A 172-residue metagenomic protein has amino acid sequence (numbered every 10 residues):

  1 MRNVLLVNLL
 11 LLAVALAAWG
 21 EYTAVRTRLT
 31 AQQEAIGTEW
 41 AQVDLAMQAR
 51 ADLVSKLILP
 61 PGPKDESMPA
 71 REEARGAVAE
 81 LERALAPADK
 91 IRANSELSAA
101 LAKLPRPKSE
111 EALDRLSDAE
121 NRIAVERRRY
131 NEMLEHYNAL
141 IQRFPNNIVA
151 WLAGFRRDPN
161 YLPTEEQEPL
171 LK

Functional and structural regions predicted by a protein language model:
R2-K172: A helix-centric hydrophobic-segment signal that preferentially recognizes long, alpha-helical stretches used
